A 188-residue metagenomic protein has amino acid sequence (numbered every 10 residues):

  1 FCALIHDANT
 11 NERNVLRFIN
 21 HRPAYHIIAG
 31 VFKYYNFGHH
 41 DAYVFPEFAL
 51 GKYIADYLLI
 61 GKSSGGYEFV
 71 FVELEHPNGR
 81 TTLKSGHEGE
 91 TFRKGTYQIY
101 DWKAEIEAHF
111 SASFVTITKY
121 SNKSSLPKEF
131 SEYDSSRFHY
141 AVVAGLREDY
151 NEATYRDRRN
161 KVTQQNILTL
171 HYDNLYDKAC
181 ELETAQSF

Functional and structural regions predicted by a protein language model:
F1-F188: Charged, terminal alpha-helix-loop-beta segments that serve as non-catalytic nucleic-acid engagement and/or assembly
